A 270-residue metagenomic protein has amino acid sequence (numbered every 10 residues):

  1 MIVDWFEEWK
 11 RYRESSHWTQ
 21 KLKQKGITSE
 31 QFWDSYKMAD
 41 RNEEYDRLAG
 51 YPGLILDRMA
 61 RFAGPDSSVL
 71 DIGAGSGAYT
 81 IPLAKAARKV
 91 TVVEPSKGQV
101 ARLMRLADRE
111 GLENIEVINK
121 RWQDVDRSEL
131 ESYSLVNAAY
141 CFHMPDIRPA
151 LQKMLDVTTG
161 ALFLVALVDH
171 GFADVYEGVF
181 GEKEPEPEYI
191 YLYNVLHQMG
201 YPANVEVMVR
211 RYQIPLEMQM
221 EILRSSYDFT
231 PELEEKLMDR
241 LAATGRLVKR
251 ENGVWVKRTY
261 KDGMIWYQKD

Functional and structural regions predicted by a protein language model:
M1-A63: Conserved class I S-adenosyl-L-methionine
D66-G75: Conserved class I S-adenosyl-L-methionine
A78-Q123: Class I SAM-dependent methyltransferase SAM/SAH-binding core
D124-L130: Short conserved loop adjoining the S-adenosyl-L-methionine
S134-R148: A short SAM/SAH-binding and catalytic strip from SAM-dependent methyltransferases
T159-G171: Conserved beta-strand signature within the Rossmann-like core of class I S-adenosyl-L-methionine
P185-G200, N204-E206: Short alpha-helix
E206-D270: Conserved Class I S-adenosyl-L-methionine
